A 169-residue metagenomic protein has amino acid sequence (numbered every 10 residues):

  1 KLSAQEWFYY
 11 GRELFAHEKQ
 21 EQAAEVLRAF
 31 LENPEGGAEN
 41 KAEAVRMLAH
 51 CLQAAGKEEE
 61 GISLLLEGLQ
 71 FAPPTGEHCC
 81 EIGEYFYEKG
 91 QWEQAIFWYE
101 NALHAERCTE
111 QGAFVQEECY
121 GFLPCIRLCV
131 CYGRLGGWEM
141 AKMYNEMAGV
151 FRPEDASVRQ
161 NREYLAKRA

Functional and structural regions predicted by a protein language model:
K1, E35, E39, P73-P74 (+2 more regions): Short coil turns that delineate tetratricopeptide repeat
Q5, E39-E43, G76-H78, Q94 (+3 more regions): Start-of-helix register in tetratricopeptide repeats
Y9, M47, E81-E84, E88 (+3 more regions): "A position-specific structural signal for the A-helix of alpha-solenoid helical repeats
Q20-E21, E58, W92, W138: TPR-repeat structural position
